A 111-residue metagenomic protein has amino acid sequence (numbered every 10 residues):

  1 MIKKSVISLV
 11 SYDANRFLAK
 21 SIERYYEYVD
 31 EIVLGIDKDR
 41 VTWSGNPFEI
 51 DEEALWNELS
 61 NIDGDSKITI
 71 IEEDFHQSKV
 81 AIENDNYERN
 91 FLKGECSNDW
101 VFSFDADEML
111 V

Functional and structural regions predicted by a protein language model:
M1-E27, L34: N-proximal low-complexity "stem/linker" segments adjacent to membrane-targeting elements
I7-L9, F102-A106: Short catalytic-loop micro-motif centered on adjacent basic/acidic residues
A14-N15, R40, E108-L110: Short acidic, S/G/P-rich loop/turn micro-motifs used as interaction or catalytic elements
A19-E23, N98, V111: Short alpha-helix within the catalytic core of nucleotide-sugar-dependent glycosyltransferases
V29, C96-D99, A106: Short, well-ordered alpha-helix to beta-strand connector turns
V33-G35, S103: Acidic beta-strand-to-loop metal/phosphate-binding motif
D37-W100: Active-site-proximal specificity loops/subdomain of glycosyltransferases
N90, F104-V111: Acidic donor-binding/catalytic loop of UDP-sugar-dependent glycosyltransferases, especially processive GT2
